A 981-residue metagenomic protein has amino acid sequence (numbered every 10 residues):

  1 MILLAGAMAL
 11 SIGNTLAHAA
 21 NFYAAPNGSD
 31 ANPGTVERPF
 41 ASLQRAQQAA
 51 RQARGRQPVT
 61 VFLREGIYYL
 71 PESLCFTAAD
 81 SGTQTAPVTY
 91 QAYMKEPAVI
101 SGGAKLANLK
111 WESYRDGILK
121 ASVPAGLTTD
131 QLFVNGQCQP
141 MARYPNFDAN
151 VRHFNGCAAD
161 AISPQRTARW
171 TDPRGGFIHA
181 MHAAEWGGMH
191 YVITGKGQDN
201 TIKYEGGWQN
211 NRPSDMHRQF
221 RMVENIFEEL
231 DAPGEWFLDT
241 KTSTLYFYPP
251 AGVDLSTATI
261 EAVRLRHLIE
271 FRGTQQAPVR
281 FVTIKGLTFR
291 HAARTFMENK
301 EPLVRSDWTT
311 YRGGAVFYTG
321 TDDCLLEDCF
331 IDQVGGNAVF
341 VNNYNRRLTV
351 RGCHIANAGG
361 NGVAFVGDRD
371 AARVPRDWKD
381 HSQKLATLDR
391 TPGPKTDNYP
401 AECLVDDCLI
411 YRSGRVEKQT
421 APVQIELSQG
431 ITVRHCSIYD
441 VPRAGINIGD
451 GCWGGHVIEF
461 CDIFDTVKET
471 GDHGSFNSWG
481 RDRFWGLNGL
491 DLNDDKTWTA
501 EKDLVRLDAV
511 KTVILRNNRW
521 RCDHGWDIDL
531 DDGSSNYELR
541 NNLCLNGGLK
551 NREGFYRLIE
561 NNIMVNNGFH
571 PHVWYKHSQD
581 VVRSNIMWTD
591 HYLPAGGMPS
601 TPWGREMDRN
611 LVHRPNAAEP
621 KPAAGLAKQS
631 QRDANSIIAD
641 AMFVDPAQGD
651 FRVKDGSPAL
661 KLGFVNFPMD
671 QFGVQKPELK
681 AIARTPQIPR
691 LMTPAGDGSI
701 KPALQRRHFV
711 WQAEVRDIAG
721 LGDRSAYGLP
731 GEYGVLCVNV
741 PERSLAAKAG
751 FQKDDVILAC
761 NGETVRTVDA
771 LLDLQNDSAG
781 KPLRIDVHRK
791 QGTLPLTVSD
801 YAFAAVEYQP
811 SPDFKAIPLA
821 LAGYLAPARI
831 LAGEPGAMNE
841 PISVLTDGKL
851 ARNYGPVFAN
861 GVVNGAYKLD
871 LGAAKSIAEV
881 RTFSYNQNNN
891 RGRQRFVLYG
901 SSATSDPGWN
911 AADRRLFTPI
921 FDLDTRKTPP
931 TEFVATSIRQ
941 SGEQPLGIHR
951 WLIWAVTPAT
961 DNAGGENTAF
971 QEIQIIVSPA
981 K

Functional and structural regions predicted by a protein language model:
N21-D332, A371-K395, G649-V653, S657-S699: Extracellular polysaccharide-degrading/modifying enzymes targeting complex plant/algal/animal polysaccharides
P71-A78, T85, T89, E538-Q648: Predominantly extracellular beta-rich ligand-binding scaffolds that present long acidic/polar faces for carbohydrate
A107, W111-K120, A262-R272, E301-V316 (+9 more regions): Extracellular beta-strand/beta-solenoid scaffold signature
R264-G273, P278, A293, M297 (+3 more regions): Aromatic, loop-rich ligand-recognition surfaces of beta-strand-rich domains
R280-H291, D322-G336, N345-G360, R369-T391 (+9 more regions): Right-handed parallel beta-helix
P702-G728, R784, Q791-K815: C-terminal, low-ordered peptide segments at domain boundaries
R716-A759, E763-R766: PDZ/PDZ-like domain segments forming the peptide/carboxylate-binding groove, activating on the N-terminal beta-strands
Q752, L758, E763-T764, D769-D813: PDZ-domain C-terminal substructure recognizer with occasional recognition of PDZ-binding tails
